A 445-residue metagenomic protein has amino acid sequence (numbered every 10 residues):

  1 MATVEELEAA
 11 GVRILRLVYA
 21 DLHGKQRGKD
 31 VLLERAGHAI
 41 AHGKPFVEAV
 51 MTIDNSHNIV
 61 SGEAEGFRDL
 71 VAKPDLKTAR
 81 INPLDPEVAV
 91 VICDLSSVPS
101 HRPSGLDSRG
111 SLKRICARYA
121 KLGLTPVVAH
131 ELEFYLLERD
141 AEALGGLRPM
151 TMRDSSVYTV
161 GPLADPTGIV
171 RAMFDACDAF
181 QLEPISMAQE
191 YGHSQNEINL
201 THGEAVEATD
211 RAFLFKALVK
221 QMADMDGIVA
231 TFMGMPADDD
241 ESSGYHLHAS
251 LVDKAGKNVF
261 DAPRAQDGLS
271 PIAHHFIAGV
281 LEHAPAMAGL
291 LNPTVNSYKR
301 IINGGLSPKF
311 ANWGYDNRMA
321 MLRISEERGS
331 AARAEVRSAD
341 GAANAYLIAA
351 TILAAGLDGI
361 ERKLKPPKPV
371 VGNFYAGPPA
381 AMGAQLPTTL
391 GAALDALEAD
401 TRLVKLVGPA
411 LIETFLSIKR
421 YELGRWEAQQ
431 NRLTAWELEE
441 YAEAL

Functional and structural regions predicted by a protein language model:
M1-S186, I228, L347, M382-L445: ATP/Mg2+-dependent ligation/transfer catalytic cores
A2-T3, Q221-M222, I228-V229, K254-L445: Catalytic-core signal marking the mid-to-C-terminal active-site face
D21-H23, S96-R102, P162, H202-A208 (+4 more regions): A generic structural motif
R80-E87, T125-V127, M187-G192, D240 (+2 more regions): Short glycine/proline-enriched loop/turn "hinge" motifs that connect secondary-structure elements and lie
V91-S97, N196-H202, A249: Short, hydrophobic beta-strand segments
V128-E138, L147-P149, R153-S155, F180-L200 (+2 more regions): Core alpha/beta catalytic barrel or barrel-like domain that forms the active/cofactor pocket in diverse metabolic
P162-P166, V170-M173, D178-P184, I198-A205 (+2 more regions): Accessory "access/gating" subregions that flank catalytic or transport cores
H202-L214, A237-D238: Active-site neighborhood of thiol-dependent amide/isopeptide-bond enzymes
